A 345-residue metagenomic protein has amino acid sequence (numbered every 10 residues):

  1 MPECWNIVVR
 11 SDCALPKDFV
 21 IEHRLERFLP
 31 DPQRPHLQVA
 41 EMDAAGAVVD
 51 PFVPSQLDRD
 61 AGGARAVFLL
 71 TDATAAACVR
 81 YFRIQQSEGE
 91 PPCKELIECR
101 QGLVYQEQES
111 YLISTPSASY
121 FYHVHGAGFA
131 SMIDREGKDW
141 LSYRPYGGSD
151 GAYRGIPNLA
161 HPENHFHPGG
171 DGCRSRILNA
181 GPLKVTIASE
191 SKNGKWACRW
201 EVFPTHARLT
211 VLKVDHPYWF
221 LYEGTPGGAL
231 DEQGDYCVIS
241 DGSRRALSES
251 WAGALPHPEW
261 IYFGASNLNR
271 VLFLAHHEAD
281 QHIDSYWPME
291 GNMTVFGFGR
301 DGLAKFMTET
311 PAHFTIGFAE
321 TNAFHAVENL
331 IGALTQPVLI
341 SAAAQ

Functional and structural regions predicted by a protein language model:
M1-E98: Alpha-mannosidase-like glycoside hydrolase catalytic domains involved in N-glycan trimming, generalizing to other
P2-V9, P30-P35, H216-E278: Polysaccharide-binding surfaces and accessory modules of carbohydrate-active proteins
A14-K17, R27-D31, A118-Y122, G126-S131 (+3 more regions): Primarily extracytoplasmic ectodomains and periplasmic/lumenal surface modules that are beta-strand-rich
Q56-A75, I84, Y262-Q345: Beta-strand-rich recognition/accessory modules
S87-Y111, T115-S117: Terminal connector regions
C99, S114-H125, W196-W200, N269-H276 (+2 more regions): Broad, structure-driven detector of short, well-ordered beta-strand segments within folded domains
E107-T186, E190-K192: Acidic-aromatic substrate-binding/catalytic surfaces of carbohydrate-active enzymes
I177-G234: Acidic, contiguous internal or C-terminal segments within carbohydrate-active enzymes that form a structured patch used
